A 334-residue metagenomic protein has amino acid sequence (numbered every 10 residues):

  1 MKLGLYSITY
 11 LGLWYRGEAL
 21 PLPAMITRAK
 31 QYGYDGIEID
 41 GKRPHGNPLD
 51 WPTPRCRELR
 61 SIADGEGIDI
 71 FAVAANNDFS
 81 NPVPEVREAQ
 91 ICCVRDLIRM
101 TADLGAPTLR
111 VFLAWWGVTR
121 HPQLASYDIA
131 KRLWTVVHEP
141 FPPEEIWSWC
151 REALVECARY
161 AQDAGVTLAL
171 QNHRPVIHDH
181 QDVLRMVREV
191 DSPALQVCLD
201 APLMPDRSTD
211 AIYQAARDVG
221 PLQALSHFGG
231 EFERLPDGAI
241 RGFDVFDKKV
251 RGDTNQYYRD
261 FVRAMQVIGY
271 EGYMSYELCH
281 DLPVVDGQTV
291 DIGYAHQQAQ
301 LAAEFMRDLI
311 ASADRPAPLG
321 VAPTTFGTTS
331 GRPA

Functional and structural regions predicted by a protein language model:
M1-G33, G105, V155, R159 (+1 more regions): Histidine-acidic metal/acid-base catalytic patches
I8, Y32-K42, F71-N77: Short, conserved active-site loops that position catalytic residues or coordinate cofactors/metal ions across diverse
P23, T27, R60-D69, S80-V197 (+1 more regions): Active-site acidic/histidine proton-transfer and metal-coordination neighborhood in alpha/beta enzyme cores
E38, A72-A74, R110, A169 (+3 more regions): Conserved beta-strand positions in the central sheet of alpha/beta enzyme cores
E38-R60, A114-R120: Glycine-rich, proline-tolerant flexible connector loops at the mouths of alpha/beta enzymes
G41, L170-H173, A201, L278: Short glycine-centered, acidic/aromatic-flanked micro-motifs in structured strand/loop junctions that mark active-site
H45-N47, N77-N81, W116-V118, R174-I177 (+3 more regions): Short, small-residue-enriched loops and turns at beta-alpha junctions that line or gate enzyme active sites
